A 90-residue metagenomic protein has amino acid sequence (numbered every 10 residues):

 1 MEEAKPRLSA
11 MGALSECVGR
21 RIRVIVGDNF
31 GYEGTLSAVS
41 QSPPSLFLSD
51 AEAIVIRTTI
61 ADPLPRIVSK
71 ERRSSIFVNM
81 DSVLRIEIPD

Functional and structural regions predicted by a protein language model:
M1-D90: Conserved RNA-binding domains used in RNP assembly and mRNA/RNA metabolism
